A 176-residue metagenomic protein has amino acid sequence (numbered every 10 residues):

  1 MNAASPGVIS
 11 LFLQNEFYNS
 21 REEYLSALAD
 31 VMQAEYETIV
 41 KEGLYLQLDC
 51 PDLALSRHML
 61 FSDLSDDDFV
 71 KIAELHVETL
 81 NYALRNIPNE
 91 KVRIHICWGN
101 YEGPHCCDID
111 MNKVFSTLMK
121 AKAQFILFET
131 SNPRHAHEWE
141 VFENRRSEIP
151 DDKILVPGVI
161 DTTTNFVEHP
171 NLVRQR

Functional and structural regions predicted by a protein language model:
M1-R176: Domain-level signal for soluble alpha/beta catalytic cores
